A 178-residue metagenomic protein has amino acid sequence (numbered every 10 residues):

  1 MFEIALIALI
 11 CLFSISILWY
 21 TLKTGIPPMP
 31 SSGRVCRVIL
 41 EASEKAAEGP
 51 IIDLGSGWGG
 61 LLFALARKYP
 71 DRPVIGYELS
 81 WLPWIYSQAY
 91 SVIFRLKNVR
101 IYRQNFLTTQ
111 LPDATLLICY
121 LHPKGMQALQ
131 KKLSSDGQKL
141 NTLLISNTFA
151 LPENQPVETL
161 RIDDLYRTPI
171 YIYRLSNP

Functional and structural regions predicted by a protein language model:
M1-A46: S-adenosyl-L-methionine
A47-G57: Conserved class I S-adenosyl-L-methionine
G59-F63: Glycine-rich SAM-binding Motif I of class I
P73-E78: Conserved SAM-binding motif I beta-strand of class I
S87-Q88: Conserved SAM-binding loop
F94-F106: Conserved SAM-binding strand-loop segment of SAM-dependent methyltransferases
A114-A128: A short SAM/SAH-binding and catalytic strip from SAM-dependent methyltransferases
G125-P178: C-terminal substrate-binding/active-site "lid" region of AdoMet-derived donor-dependent transferases
